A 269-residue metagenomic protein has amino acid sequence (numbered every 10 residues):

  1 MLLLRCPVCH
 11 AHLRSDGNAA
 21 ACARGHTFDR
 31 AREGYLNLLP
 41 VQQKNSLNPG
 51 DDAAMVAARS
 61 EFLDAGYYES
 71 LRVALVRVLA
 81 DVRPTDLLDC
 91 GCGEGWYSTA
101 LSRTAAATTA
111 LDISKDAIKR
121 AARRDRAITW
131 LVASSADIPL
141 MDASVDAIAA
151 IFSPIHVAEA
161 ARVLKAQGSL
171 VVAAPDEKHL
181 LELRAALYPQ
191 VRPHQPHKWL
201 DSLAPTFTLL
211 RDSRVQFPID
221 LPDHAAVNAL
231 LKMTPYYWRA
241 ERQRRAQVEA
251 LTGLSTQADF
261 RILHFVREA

Functional and structural regions predicted by a protein language model:
M1-N48: N-terminal auxiliary segments of SAM/dcSAM-dependent transferases
R83-G93: Conserved class I S-adenosyl-L-methionine
E94-A105: Conserved SAM-binding loop of SAM-dependent methyltransferases across substrates and taxa, primarily the Class I
S114-D116: Conserved SAM/SAH-binding beta-strand->alpha-helix loop
R126-I138: Conserved SAM-binding strand-loop segment of SAM-dependent methyltransferases
V157-V171: A short glycine-rich, Lys/Arg-flanked "PGG" loop and its adjoining helix->strand segment in the class I
S169-D201: Conserved class I S-adenosyl-L-methionine
R214-A269: Conserved Class I S-adenosyl-L-methionine
